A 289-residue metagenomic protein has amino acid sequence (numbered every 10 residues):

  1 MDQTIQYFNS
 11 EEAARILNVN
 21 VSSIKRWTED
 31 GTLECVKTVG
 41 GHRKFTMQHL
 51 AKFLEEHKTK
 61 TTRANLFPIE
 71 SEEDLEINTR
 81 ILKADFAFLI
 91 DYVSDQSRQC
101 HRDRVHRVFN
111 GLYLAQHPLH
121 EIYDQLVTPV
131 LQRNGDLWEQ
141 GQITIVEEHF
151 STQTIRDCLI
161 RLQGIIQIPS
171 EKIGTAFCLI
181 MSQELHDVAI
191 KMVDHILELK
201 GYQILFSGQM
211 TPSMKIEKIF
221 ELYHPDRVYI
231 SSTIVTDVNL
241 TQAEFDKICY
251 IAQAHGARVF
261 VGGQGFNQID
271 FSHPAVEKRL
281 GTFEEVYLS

Functional and structural regions predicted by a protein language model:
M1, A14-R15, Q99, E184 (+2 more regions): Residue-level marker of alpha-helix boundaries and capping positions
M1-S23: Polyanion-binding surface elements
Y7, N20-V21, V105, I190 (+1 more regions): Generic non-transmembrane alpha-helix signal with a bias for helix starts/N-cap capping motifs
S10, D30-G31: Extended non-core architectural segments that shape protein topology and connectivity
I16, V21-S23, T32-Q167: Long amphipathic alpha-helical segments
W27: Residues in the recognition helix of alpha-helical DNA-binding motifs
G141-T144, F150-S289: C-terminal regulatory/effector modules of DNA-binding transcriptional regulators
